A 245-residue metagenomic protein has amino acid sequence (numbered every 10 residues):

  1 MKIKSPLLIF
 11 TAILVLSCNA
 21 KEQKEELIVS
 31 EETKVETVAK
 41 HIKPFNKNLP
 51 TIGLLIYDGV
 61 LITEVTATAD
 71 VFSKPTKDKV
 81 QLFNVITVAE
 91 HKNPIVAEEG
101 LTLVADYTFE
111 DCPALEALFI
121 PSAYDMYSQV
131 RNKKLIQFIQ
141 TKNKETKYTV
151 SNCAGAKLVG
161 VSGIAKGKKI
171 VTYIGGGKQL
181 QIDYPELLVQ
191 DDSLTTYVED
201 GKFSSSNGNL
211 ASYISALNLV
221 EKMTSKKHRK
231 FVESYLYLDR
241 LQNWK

Functional and structural regions predicted by a protein language model:
M1-L7: Bacterial N-terminal signal peptides that target proteins for export
V15-S17: C-terminal motif of bacterial Sec signal peptides marking the signal peptidase cleavage site
N19-K21: Bacterial signal peptide processing site
Q23-I56, V60-L61, A67, V80-L82 (+2 more regions): Active-site-adjacent pocket-lining segments in enzyme domains
I62-T63, P75: Glycine- and acidic-residue-enriched helix-capping/strand-helix junction motifs
V71-V80: A short, Lys/Arg-enriched amphipathic alpha-helix followed by its capping loop at the start of a domain
N84-V104: N-terminal beta-loop-helix "entrance" segment that forms/cooperates in small-molecule cofactor or anionic ligand
